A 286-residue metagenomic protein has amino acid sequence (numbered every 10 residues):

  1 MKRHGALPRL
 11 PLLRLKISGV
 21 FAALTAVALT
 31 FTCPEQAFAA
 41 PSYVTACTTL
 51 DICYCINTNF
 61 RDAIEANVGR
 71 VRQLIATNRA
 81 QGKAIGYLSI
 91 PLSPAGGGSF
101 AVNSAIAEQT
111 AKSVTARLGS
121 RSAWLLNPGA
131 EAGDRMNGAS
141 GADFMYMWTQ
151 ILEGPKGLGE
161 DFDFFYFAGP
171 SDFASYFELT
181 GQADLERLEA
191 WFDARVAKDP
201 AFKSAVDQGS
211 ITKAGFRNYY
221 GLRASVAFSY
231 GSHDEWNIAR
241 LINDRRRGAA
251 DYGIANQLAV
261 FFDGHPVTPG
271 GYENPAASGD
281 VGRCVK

Functional and structural regions predicted by a protein language model:
M1-L15: N-terminal secretory signal peptides that target proteins for export/translocation
R3-G5, V27, A84: Residue-level detector of alpha-helical transmembrane segments in integral membrane proteins
H4, S18-G19, A37: Residue-level detector of intrinsically disordered/flexible regions characterized by low predicted structural confidence
K16-T32: Bacterial N-terminal signal peptides
C33-A39: Sec/Tat signal peptide C-region and signal peptidase I cleavage site
A40-K286: Conserved catalytic or regulatory cores that recognize and/or transform ribose-phosphate-containing ligands
